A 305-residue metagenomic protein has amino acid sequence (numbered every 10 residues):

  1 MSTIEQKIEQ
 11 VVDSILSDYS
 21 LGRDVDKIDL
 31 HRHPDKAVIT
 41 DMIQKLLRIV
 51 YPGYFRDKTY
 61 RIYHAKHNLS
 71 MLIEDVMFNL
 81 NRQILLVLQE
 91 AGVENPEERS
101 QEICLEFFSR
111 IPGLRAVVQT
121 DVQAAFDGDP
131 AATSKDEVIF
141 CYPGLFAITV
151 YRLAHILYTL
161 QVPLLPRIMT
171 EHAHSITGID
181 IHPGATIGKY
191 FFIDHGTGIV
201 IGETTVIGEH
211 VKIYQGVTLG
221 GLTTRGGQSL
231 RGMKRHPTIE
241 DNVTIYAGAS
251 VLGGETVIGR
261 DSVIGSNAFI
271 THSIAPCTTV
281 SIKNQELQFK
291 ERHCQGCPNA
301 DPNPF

Functional and structural regions predicted by a protein language model:
M1-I168, C294-F305: Terminal amphipathic alpha-helical/low-complexity segments used for targeting or macromolecular assembly
Y63, E97, K135, T170 (+6 more regions): Flexible domain-boundary/linker segments
T133-K135, R152, H174-I176, Y214 (+1 more regions): Residue-level signal for pocket-adjacent positions within structured domains
T159-K189: Short, conserved active-site entrance elements at the starts or edges of catalytic domains
T177, H182-P183, G188-K189, D194-E203 (+10 more regions): Left-handed beta-helix
Q228-R235: Regulatory activation segment
